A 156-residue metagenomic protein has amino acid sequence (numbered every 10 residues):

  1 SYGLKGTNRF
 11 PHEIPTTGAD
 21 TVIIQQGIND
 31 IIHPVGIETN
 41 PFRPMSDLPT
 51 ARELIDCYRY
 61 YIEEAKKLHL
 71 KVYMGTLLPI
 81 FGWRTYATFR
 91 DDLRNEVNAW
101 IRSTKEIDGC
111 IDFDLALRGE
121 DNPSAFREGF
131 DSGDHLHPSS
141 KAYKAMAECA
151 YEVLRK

Functional and structural regions predicted by a protein language model:
S1-R59, G82-Y86, H137: Conserved SGNH/GDSL esterase-like catalytic core that processes O-acyl groups on lipids and polysaccharides
T7, I32, L77-K156: Catalytic His-Asp segment of secreted/periplasmic serine-dependent ester chemistry enzymes
P15-T17, K67, S103, A145: Extracellular/periplasmic catalytic domains that process cell-envelope and extracellular macromolecules
D20-Q26, L70-T76, G109-D112, H137: Structural recognition of the beta-strand scaffold that forms the well-ordered cores of secreted hydrolase catalytic
I37-T39, M74-L77: Generic detector of short, locally flexible boundary/turn motifs and exposed helical patches
T50, L68-L70: Charged, glycine-enriched surface loops/patches that mediate electrostatic binding to polyanionic ligands
Y58-K66: Surface-exposed amphipathic alpha-helices with a cationic face
